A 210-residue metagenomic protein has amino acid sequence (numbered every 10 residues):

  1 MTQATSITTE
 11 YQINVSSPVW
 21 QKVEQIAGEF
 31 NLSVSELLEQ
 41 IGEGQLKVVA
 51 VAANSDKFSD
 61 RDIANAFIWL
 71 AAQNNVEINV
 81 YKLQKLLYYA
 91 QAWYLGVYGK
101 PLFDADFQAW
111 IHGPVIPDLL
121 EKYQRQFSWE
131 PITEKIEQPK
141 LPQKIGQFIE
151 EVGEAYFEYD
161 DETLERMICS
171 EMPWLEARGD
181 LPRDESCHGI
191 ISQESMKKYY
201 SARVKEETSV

Functional and structural regions predicted by a protein language model:
M1-S17, E24-A27: Short Lys/Arg-rich basic patches
A4-T5, P18, G28-F30, E36 (+2 more regions): Domain-edge interaction signal
Q12-I13, V23, S59, R183: Intrinsic-disorder/low-complexity regions
